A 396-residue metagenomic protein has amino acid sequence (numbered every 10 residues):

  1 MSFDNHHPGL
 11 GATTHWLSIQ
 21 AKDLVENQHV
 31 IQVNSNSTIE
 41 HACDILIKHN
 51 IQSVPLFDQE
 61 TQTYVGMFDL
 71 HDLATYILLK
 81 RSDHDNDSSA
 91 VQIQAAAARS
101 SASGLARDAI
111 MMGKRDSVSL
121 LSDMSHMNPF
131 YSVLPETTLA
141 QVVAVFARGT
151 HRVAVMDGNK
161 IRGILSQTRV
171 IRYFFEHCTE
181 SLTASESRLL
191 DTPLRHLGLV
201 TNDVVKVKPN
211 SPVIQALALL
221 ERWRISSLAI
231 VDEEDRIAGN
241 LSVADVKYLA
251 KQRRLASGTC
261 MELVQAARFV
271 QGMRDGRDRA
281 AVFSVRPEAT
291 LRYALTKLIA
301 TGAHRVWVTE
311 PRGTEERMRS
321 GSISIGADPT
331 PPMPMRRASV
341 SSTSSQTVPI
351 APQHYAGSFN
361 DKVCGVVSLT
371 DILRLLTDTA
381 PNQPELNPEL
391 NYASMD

Functional and structural regions predicted by a protein language model:
M1-D396: Tandem CBS (Cystathionine beta-synthase) repeat/Bateman regulatory domains
